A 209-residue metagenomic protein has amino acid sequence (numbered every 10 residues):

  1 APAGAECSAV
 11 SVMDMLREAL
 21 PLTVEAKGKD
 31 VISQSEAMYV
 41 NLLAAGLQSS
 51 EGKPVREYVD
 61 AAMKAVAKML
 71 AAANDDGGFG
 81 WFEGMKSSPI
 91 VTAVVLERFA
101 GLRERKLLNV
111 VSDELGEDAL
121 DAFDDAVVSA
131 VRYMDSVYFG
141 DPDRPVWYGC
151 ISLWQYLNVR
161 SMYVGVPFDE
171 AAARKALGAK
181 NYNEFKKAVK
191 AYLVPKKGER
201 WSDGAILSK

Functional and structural regions predicted by a protein language model:
A1-A172, A179-V189, L193, G204 (+1 more regions): Extended, solvent-exposed functional surface patches
E199-R200: Short strand->helix junction
